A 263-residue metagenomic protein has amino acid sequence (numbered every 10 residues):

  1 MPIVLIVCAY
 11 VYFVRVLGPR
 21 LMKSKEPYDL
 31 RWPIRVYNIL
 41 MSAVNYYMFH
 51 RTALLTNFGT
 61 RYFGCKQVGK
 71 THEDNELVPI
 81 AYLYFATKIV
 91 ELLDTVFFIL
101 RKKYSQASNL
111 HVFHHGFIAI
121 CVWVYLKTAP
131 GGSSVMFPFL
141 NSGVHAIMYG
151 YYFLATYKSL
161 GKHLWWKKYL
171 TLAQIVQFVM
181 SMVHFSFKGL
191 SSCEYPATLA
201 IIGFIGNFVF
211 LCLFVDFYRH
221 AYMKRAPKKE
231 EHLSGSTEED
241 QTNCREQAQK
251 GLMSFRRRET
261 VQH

Functional and structural regions predicted by a protein language model:
M1-P138, A155-T171, V176, M180-G206 (+1 more regions): Membrane-helix and juxtamembrane interface regions of eukaryotic multi-pass membrane proteins
Y149-Y152: Membrane-cytosol interface at the C-terminal ends of transmembrane alpha helices in small multi-pass membrane proteins
